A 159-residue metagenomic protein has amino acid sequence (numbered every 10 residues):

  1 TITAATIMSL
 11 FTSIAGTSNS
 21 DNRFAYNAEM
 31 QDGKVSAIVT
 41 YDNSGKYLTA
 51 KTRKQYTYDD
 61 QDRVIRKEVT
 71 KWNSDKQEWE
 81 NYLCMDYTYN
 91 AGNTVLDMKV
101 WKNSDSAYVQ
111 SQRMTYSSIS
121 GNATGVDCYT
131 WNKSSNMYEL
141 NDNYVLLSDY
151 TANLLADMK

Functional and structural regions predicted by a protein language model:
T1-I2, L154: Accessible peptide chain termini
T3-S13: Bacterial N-terminal signal peptides
F11-K159: Buried hydrophobic residues that stabilize the cores of well-folded domains
